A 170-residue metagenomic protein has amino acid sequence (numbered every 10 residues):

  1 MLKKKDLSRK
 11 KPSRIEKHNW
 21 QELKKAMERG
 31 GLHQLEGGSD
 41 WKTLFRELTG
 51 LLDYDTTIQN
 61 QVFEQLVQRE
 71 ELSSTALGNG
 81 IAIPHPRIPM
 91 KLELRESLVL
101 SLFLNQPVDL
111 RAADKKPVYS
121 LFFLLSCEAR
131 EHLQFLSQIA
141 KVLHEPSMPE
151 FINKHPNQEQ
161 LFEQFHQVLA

Functional and structural regions predicted by a protein language model:
M1-A170: Cytosolic covalent-transfer regions centered on His/Cys nucleophiles that carry phosphoryl or persulfide groups
